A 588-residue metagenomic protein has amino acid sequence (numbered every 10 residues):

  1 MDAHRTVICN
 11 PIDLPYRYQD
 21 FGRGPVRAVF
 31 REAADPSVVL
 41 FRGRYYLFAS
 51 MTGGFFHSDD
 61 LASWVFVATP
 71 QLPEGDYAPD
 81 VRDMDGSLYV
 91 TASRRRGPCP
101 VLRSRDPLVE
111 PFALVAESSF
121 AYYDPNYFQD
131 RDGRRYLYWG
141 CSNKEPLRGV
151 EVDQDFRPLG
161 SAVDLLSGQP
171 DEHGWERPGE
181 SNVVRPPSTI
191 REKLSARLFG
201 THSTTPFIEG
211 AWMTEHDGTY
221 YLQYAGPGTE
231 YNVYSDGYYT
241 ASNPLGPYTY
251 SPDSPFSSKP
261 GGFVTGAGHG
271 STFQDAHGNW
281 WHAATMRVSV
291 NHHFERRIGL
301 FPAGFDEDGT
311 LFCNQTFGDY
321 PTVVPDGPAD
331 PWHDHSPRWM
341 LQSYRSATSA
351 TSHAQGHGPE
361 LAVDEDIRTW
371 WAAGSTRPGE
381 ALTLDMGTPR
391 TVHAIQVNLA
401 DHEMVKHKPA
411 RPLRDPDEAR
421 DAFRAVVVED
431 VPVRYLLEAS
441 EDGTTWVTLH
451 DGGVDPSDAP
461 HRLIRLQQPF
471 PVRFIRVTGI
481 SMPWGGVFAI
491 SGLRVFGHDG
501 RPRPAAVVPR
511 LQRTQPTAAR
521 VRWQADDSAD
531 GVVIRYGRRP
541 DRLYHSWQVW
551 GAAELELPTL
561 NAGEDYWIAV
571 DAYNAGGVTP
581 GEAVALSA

Functional and structural regions predicted by a protein language model:
M1-S203, E215-G262, H277, M286-P328: Beta-rich carbohydrate-recognition and catalytic domains
D60, D106, N243, S440-T445 (+2 more regions): Change "in extracellular beta-sheet-rich domains … of secreted and cell-surface proteins" to "in beta-sheet-rich domains
R148-G160, G168-W175, A329-D364: Predominantly extracellular/luminal regions of secreted and cell-surface proteins, especially disulfide-bonded
V150, Y435-L437, V532-I534: Short beta-strand elements bearing conserved aromatic residues within extracellular beta-rich modules
Y220, V392, V532, Y566-V570: Short beta-strand segments enriched for Tyr within beta-sheet-rich domains, predominantly fibronectin type III
G237, V433, P460-L463, G551-E556: Short S/T/G- and acidic-enriched coil/turn segments that sit immediately N-terminal to beta-strands in beta-sandwich
D364-T448, D458-P516, R522-Q524, R539 (+3 more regions): Aromatic, loop-rich ligand-recognition surfaces of beta-strand-rich domains
G531-G563, A575-E582: Recognizes extended acidic, P/S/T-rich segments that occur within or adjacent to Ig-like beta-sandwich modules
